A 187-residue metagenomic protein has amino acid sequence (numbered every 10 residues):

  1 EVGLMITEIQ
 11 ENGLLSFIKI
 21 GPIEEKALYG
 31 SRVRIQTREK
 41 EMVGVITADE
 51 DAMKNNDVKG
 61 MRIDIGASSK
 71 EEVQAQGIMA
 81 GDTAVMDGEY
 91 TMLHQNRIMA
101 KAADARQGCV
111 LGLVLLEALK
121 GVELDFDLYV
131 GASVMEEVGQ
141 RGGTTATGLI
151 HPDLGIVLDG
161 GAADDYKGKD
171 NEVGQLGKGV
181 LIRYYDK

Functional and structural regions predicted by a protein language model:
E1-K187: N-terminal hydrophobic/helix-forming segments and targeting peptides
